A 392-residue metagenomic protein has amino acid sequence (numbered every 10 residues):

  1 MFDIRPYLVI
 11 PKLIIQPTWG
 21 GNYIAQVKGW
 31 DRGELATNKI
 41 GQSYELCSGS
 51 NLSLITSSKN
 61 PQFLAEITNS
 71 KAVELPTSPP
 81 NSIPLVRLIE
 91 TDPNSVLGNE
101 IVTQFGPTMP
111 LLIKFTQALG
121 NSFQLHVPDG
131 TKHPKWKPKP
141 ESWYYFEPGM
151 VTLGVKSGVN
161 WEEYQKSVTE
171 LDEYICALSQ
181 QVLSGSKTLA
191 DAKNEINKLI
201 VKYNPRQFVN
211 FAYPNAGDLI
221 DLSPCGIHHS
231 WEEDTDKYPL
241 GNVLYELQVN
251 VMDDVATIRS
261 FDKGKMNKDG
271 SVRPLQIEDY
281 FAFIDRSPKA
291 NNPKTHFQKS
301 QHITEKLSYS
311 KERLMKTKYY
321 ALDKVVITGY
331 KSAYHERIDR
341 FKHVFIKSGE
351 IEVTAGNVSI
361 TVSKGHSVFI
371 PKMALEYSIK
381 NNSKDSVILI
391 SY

Functional and structural regions predicted by a protein language model:
M1-K187, M252-D253, D262-F297, L322-K324: Transition-metal
L112-K114, N121, P134-W136, E141-Y144 (+5 more regions): His/acidic/aromatic-lined binding-pocket segments of jelly-roll/cupin-type domains and related regulatory beta-sandwich
T116-G120, P128, K137-P138, E147-M150 (+2 more regions): Ligand-binding loop in jelly-roll beta-barrel domains
V151, S332-A333, K342, G349-T354: Short beta-strand segments in beta-sandwich/barrel cores
S186-K202, I338-K347: Short, basic/aromatic beta-hairpin or loop at an interaction surface
K193-T257: Loop-centered beta-sheet repeat module
V209-D221, G356-A374: Short acidic-glycine-tyrosine-enriched beta hairpin
I277-D339: Functionally critical, mid-to-C-terminal surface segments that flank or help form catalytic/ligand
